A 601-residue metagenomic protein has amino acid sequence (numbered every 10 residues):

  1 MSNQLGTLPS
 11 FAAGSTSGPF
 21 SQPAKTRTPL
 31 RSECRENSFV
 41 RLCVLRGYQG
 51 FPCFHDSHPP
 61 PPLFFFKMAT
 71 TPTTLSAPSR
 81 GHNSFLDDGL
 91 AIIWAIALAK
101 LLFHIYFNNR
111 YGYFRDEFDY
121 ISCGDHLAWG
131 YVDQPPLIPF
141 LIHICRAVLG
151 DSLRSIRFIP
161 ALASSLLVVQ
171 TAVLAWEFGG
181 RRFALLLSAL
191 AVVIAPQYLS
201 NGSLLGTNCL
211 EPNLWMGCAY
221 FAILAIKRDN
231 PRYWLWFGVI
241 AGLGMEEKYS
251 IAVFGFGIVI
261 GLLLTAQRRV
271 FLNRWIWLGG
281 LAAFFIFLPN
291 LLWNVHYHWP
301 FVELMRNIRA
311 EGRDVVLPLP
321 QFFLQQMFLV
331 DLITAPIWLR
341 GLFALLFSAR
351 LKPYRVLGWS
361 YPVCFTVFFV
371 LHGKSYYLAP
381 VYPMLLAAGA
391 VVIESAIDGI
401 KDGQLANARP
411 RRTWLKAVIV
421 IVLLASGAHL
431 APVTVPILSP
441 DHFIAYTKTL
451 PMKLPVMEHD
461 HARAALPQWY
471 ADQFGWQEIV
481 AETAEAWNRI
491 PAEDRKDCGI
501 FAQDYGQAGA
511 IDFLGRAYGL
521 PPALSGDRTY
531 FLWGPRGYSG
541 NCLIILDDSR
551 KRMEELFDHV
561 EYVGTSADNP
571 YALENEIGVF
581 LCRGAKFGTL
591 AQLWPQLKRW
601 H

Functional and structural regions predicted by a protein language model:
L90, F107-Y120, W129-I144, G150-R154 (+1 more regions): Extracytoplasmic catalytic/substrate-binding loops of multi-pass membrane glycan-assembly enzymes
W94, F158-G179, G217-F221: Transmembrane-helix motifs of polytopic, lipid-linked glycan transferases
A97, L185-P196, A241, M245 (+1 more regions): Short helix- or helix-capping micro-motifs that position conserved polar/aromatic residues at function-defining sites
D125, L210-R228, Y233-A241, A388: Specific aromatic-rich, kink-prone transmembrane helix
P136-F140, L149-V169, L185-L186, N201-L205: Loop-to-helix entry region of an early transmembrane alpha helix in multi-pass inner-membrane enzymes
W176-G179, C218-W234, R268, G341-A349: Membrane-interface transmembrane helices that cradle and orient dolichyl/undecaprenyl
Q197-E211: Short acidic/glycine- and proline-prone juxtamembrane loop motifs at membrane-interface regions of multi-pass membrane
L243, A252-Y354, F368, P432-P436 (+1 more regions): Transmembrane-lumen/periplasm boundary regions of multi-pass, lipid-linked membrane glycan transferases
